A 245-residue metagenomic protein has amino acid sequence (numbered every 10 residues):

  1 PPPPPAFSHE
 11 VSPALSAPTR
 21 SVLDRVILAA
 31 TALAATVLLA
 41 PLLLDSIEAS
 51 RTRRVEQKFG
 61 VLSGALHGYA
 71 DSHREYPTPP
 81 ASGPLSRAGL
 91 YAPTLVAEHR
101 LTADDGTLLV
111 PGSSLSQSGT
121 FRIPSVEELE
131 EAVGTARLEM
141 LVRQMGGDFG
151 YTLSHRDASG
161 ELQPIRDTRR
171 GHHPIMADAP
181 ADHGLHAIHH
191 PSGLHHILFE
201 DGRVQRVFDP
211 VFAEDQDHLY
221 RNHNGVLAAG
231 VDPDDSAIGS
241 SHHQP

Functional and structural regions predicted by a protein language model:
P1-P3, P174: Short low-polarity hydrophobic stretches
P3-V55, D148, D157-S159: Membrane-interface helical sensory segment of bacterial ECF anti-sigma factor regulators
S8-P18, L33, E48-A97: Catalytic cores of eukaryotic secretory-pathway lumenal/extracellular enzymes that build and remodel glycoconjugates
P41, R53-H73, R100-L101, L194-P210: Conserved beta-strand->loop/alpha-helix structural units within folded catalytic cores of enzymes with alpha/beta
H67, D71-V133, G171-H173, S192 (+2 more regions): Extracellular/periplasmic head regions of type IV pilus-like filament subunits
V133-E214: Active-site-flanking ligand-binding surface segments in enzyme catalytic domains
